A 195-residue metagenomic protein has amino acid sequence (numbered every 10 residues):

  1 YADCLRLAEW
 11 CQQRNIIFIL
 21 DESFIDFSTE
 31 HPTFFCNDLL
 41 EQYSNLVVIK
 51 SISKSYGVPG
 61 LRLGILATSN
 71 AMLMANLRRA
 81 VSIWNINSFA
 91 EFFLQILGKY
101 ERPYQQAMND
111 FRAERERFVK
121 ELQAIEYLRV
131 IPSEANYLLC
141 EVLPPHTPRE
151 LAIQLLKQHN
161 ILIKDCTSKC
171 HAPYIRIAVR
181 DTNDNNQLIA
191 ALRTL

Functional and structural regions predicted by a protein language model:
Y1-F18, E22-S55: Active-site pre-lysine segment of PLP-dependent enzymes
A2, E9, K157-Q158, S168-L195: PLP-dependent enzyme catalytic core of the Aspartate aminotransferase-like
C11, L39-L40, L122-Q123, L155-L156: A generic structural signal for well-ordered alpha-helical segments
N15, S44, E126-Y127, N160: Residue-level detector of structured alpha->beta connecting loops
N45-I131: PLP-dependent aminotransferase class I/II
G60, E134, C170-P173: Short acidic/glycine-enriched loop/turn segments that link adjacent beta-strands
F111-R112, E116, I125-Q158, I175 (+1 more regions): Conserved PLP-binding catalytic core of the aspartate aminotransferase-like
